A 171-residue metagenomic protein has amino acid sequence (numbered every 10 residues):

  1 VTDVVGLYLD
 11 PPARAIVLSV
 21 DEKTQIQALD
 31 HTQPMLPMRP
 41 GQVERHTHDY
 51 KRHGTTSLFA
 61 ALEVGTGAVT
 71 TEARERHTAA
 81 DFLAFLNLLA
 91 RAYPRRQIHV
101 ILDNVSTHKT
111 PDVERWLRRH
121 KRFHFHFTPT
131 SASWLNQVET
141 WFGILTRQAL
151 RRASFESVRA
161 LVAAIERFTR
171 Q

Functional and structural regions predicted by a protein language model:
V1-A84: Extended, low-complexity cationic-aromatic segments
S19-D21, A61, G67, L86 (+5 more regions): Mobile genetic element proteins and their domesticated derivatives, centered on retroelements and DNA transposons
R45-Y50, R119-Q137, A153-F155: RNase H-like polynucleotidyl transferase catalytic core
V69, V138-S157, Q171: Active-site proximal helix-loop segment of RNase H-like, two-metal nucleases, encompassing DDE(D)
R76, I98-V100, R151, F155 (+2 more regions): Basic nucleic-acid-binding interfaces
A80-H99: Short, basic/hydrophobic alpha-helical segments
R96-H108: Acidic/histidine-rich, metal-coordinating catalytic segments
T110-R119: Short, aromatic/basic amphipathic alpha-helical patches
